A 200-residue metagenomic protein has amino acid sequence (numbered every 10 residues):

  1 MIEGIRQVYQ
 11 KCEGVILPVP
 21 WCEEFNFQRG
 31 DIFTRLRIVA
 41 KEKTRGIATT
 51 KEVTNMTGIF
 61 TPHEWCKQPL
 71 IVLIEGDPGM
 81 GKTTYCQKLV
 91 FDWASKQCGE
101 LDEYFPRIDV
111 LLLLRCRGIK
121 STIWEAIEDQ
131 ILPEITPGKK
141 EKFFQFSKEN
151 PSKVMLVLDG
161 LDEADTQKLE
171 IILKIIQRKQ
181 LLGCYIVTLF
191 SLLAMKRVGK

Functional and structural regions predicted by a protein language model:
M1-H63, E75-D77, K88-F91: Charged, amphipathic alpha-helical interface modules that flank catalytic cores or transmembrane segments and mediate
K43-K200: P-loop NTPase signaling cores
